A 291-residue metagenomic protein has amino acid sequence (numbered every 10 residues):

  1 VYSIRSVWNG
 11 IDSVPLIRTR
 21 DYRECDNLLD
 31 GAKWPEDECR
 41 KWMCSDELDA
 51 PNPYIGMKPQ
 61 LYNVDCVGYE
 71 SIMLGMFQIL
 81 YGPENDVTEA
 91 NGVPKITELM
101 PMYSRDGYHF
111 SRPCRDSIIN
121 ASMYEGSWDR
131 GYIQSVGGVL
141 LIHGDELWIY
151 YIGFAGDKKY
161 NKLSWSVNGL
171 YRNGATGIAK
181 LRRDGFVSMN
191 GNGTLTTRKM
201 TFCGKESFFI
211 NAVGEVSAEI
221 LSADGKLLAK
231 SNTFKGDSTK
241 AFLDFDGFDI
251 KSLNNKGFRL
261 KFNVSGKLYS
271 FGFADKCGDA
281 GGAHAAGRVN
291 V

Functional and structural regions predicted by a protein language model:
V1-Y62, V67-R130, G144, Y151-S207 (+1 more regions): Beta-rich carbohydrate-recognition and catalytic domains
Q134-G138: Extracellular glycan/ECM-engagement signal in secreted proteins
